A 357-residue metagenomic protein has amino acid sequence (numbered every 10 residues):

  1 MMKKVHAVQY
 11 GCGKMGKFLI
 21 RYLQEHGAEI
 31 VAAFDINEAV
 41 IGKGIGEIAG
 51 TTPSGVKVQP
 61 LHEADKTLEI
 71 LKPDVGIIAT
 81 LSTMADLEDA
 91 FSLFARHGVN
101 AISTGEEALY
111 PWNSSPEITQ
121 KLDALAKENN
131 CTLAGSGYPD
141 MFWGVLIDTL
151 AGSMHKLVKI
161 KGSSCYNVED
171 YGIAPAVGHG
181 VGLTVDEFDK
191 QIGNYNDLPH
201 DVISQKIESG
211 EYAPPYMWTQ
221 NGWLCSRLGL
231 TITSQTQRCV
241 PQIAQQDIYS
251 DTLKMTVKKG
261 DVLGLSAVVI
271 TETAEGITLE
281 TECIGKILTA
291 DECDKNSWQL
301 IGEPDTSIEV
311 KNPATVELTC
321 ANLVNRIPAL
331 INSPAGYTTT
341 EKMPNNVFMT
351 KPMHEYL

Functional and structural regions predicted by a protein language model:
M1-R96: N-terminal glycine-/serine-/threonine-rich beta1-alpha1-beta2 phosphate-ribose binding loop of Rossmann-like
Y10, K14, F18, L71 (+8 more regions): Conserved active-site and cofactor/substrate-binding residues in soluble primary-metabolism enzymes
Y10, K14, G152-K286, D291 (+2 more regions): Active-site-lining helix/loop region of Rossmann-like oxidoreductase modules
G13-M15, T83-M84, A108-N113, G137-G144 (+1 more regions): Gly/Ser/Thr-rich loops at beta-strand to alpha-helix junctions that form or flank small-molecule/cofactor-binding
N100-I102: A short hydrophobic/small-residue beta-strand
G105-N130: Rossmann-fold NAD(P)-binding glycine/threonine-rich loop
N129-L157, C165, K311, C320: Adenosine-phosphate binding glycine-rich loop
K286-L357: C-terminal helical cap and adjacent loop that interface with cofactors, partners, or active-site loops
